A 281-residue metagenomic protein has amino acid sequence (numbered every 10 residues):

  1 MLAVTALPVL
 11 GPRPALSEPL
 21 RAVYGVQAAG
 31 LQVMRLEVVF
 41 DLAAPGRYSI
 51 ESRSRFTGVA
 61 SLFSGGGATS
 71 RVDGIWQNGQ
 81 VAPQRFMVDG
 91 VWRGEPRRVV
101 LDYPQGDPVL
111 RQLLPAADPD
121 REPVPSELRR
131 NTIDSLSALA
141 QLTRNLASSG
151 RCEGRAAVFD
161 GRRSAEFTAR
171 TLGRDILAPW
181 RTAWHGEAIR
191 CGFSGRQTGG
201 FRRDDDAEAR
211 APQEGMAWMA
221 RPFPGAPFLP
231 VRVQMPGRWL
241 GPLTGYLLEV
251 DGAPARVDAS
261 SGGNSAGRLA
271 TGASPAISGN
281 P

Functional and structural regions predicted by a protein language model:
M1-L2: N-terminal export leaders
A15-Q105, S149-P281: Acidic, serine/threonine-rich low-complexity disordered tracts
P104-A169: Active-site/ligand-binding surface loops and adjacent short beta/alpha elements that line catalytic pockets across
